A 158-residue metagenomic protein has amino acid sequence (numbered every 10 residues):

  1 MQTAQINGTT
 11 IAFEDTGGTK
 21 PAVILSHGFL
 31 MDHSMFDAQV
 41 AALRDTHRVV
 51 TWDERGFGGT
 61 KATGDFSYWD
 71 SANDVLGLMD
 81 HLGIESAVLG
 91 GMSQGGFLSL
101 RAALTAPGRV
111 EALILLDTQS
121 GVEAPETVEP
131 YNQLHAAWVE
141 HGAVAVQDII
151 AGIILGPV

Functional and structural regions predicted by a protein language model:
Q5-G64: Conserved HGGG/HGGXW glycine-rich cap/lid loop of the alpha/beta-hydrolase fold
A22, T46-R48, E85-V88, R109-A112: Structural signature of beta-strand start/N-cap positions in the alpha/beta core of ABC transporter nucleotide-binding
W69-A87: Conserved acidic catalytic loop of the alpha/beta-hydrolase fold
L89-G91, L116: Short beta-strand immediately N-terminal to the catalytic nucleophile in serine-hydrolase-like folds
G91, G95, S99: Gly/Ala-rich beta-loop-alpha elbow adjacent to hydrolase catalytic centers
L100-T105, V110-H141: Flexible "cap/lid" loop of the alpha/beta hydrolase fold
T118, Q133-A137, D148-V158: Helix-loop "lid/cap" segments that line or gate small-molecule binding pockets
